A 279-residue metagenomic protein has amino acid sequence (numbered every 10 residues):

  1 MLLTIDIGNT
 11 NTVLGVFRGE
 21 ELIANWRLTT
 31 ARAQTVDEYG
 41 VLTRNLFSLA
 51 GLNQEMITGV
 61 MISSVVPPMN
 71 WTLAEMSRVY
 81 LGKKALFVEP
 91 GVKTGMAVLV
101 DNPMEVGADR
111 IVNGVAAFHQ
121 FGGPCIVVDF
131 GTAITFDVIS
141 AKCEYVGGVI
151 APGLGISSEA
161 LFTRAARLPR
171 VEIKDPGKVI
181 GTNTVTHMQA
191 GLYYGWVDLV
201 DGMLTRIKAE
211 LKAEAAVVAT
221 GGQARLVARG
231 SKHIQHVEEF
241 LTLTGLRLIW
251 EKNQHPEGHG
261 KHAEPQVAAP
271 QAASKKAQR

Functional and structural regions predicted by a protein language model:
L2-D6, M61, C125-D129, V218: Short glycine-aspartate micro-motif
L2-N45, E144-R170, K174-D175, T186: Short glycine-rich, Thr/Ser-proximal phosphate-binding strand/loop in the N-terminal lobe of ATP-dependent enzymes
L2-T4, T30, A160-R279: ATP-binding/phosphotransfer module of carbohydrate and carboxylate kinases, centering on a glycine-rich
T12, I134, R225: Glycine-centered loop/turn positions within well-structured domains that cap or flank conserved ligand/cofactor-binding
T43-G59, M203-A215: Phosphate/pyrophosphate-binding loops at sites that engage ATP/ADP/AMP, CoA/4′-phosphopantetheine, polyphosphate
F47, F121, W250-Q254: Short, hydrophobic alpha-helical segments
L52-V106, K142-G148, G153-L154, T182-Y193 (+3 more regions): Short beta-strand-loop/turn "lid" adjacent to the catalytic site in phosphate-handling enzymes
K83-F87, V92, M96-R164, Y193-R206 (+3 more regions): Phosphate-binding/catalytic loop of phosphoryl-transfer enzymes
